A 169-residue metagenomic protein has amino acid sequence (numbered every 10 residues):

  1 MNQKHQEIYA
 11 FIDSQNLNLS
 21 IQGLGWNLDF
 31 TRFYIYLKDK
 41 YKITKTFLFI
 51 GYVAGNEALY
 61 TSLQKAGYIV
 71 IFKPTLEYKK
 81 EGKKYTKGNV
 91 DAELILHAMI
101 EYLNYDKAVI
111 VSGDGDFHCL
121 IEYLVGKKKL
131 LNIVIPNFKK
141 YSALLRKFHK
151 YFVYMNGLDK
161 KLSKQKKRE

Functional and structural regions predicted by a protein language model:
M1-E169: Terminal and domain-boundary accessory regions
